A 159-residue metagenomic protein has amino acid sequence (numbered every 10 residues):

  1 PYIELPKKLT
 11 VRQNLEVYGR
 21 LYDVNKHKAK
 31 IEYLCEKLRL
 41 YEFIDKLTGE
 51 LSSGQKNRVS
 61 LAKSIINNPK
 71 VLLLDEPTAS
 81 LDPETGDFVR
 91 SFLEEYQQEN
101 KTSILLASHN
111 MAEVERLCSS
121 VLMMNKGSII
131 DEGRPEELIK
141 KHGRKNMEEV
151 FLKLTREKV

Functional and structural regions predicted by a protein language model:
E16, R20-F43: Conserved ABC ATPase "signature" region
L47-L51: Conserved ABC ATPase signature
N68: Conserved catalytic motifs of ABC-family nucleotide-binding domains
L72-D75: Catalytic Walker B motif of ABC-type/P-loop ATPase nucleotide-binding domains
D87-E99: Helical segment within the ABC ATPase nucleotide-binding domain
E132-G133: ABC ATPase "signature
